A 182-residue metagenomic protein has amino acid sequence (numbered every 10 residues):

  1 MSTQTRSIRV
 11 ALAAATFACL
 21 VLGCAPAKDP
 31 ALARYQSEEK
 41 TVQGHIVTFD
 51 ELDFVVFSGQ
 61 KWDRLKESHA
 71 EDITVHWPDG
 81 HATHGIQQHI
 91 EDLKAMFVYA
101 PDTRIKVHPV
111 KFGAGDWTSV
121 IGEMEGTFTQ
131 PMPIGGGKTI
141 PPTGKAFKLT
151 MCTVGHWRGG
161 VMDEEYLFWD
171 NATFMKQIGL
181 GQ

Functional and structural regions predicted by a protein language model:
S2-L12: Bacterial N-terminal signal peptides that target proteins for export
A11-V21: Bacterial N-terminal signal peptides
C24-Q182: C-terminal and inter-domain tail/linker signature
